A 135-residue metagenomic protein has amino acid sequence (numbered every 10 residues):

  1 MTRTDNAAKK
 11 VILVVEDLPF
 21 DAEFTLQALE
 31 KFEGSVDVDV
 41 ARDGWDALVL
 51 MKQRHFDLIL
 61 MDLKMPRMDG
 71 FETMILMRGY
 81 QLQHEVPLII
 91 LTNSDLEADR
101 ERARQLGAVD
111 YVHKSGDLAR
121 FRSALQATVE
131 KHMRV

Functional and structural regions predicted by a protein language model:
K9-F20, T25-L29: Conserved acidic segment of CheY-like receiver
V40-L58, R122: Acidic, metal-coordinating helix/loop segments flanking the phosphotransfer/catalytic sites of two-component signaling
H55-L58, L82-P87: His-Asp phosphorelay/catalytic-motif detector in bacterial-type signaling
D62, T92: Active-site residues of response regulator receiver
M65-M68: Receiver (REC) domain active-site loop signature in two-component systems and cognate sites in sensor histidine kinases
V109: Short, glycine/charged-rich "phosphate-handling" switch motifs in NTP-dependent and phosphotransfer domains
G116-Q126: C-terminal output helix
